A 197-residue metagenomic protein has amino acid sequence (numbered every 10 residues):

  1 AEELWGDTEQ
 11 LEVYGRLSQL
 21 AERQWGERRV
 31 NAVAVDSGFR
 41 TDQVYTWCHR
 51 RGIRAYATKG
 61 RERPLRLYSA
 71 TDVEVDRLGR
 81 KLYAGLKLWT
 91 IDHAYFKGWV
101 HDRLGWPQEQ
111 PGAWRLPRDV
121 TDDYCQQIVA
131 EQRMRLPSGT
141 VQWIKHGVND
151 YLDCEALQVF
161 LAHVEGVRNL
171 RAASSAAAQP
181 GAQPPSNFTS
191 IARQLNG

Functional and structural regions predicted by a protein language model:
A1-V35, T189-N196: Nucleic-acid-processing active sites and adjacent nucleic-acid-binding tracks, predominantly divalent metal-dependent
S37-F39: Conserved DEDDh/DEDDy metal-dependent 3′-5′ exonuclease domain
T41-G197: C-terminal nuclease/phosphodiesterase catalytic domains that cleave nucleic-acid phosphodiester bonds
